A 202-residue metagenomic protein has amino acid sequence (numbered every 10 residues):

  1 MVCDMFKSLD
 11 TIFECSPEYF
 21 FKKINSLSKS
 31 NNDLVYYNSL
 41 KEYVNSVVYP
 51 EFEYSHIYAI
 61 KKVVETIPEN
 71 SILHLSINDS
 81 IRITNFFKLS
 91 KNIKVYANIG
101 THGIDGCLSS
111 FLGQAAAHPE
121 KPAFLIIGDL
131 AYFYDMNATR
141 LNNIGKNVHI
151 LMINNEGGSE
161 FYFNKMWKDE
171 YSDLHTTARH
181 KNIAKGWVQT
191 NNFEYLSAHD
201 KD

Functional and structural regions predicted by a protein language model:
M1, P17, L75-D79, G128: Structural motif
M1-S39, N142-N143, I150, E156 (+1 more regions): Glycine-rich, acidic loop regions that bind phosphate or pyrophosphate groups
S8, S16-K23, S55-A59, V63 (+6 more regions): General structural feature for long, well-ordered alpha-helical segments within catalytic domains of soluble enzymes
E14, E18, N31-E42, P50-I57 (+5 more regions): Electropositive phosphate-/nucleotide-binding environments in soluble metabolic enzymes
L27-S30, Y43, T66, N70 (+3 more regions): Change "in soluble alpha/beta enzymes" to "in soluble alpha/beta proteins
L40-E120: Active-site diphosphate/adenylate-binding microenvironment
F86-D202: Thiamine diphosphate
